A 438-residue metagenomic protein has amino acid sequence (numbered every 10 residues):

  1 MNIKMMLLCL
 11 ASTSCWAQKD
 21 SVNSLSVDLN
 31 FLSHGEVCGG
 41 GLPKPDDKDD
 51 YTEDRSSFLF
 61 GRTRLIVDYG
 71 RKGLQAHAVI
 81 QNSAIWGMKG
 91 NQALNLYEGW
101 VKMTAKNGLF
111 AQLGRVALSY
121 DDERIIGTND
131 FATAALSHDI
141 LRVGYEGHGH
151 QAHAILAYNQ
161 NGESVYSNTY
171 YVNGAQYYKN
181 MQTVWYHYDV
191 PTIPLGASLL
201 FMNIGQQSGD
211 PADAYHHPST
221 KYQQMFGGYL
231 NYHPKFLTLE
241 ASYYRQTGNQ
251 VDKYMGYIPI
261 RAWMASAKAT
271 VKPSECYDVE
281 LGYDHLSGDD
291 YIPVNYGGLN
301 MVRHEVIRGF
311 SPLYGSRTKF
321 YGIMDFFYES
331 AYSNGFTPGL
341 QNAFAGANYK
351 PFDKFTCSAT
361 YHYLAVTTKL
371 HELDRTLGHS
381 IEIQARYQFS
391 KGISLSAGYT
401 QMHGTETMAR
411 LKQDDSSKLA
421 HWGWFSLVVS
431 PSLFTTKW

Functional and structural regions predicted by a protein language model:
M1-K19: Bacterial Sec-dependent N-terminal signal peptides
A17-G114, L141-Y145, L230-S242, Q246 (+5 more regions): Beta-barrel outer-membrane channel/assembly domains of diderm bacteria
G39-D46, G87-L94, E123-D130, S164-N173 (+6 more regions): Outer-membrane beta-barrel translocator domains and adjoining extracellular loop/strand segments of Gram-negative
L42-D46, I80, A117-I125, I155 (+7 more regions): Flexible, solvent-exposed coil segments and beta strand-coil junctions, predominantly the extracellular/periplasmic
R55-S56, F131-T133, G174-Q176, P218-S219 (+1 more regions): Short Gly/Pro-enriched turn/cap motifs at secondary-structure boundaries
S56-E163, H187-P191, A269-G315: Outer membrane beta-barrel
Q151-S242: Internal metal/ion-chelating core segments
Q246-G346, R410: Extracellular/periplasmic loop regions
